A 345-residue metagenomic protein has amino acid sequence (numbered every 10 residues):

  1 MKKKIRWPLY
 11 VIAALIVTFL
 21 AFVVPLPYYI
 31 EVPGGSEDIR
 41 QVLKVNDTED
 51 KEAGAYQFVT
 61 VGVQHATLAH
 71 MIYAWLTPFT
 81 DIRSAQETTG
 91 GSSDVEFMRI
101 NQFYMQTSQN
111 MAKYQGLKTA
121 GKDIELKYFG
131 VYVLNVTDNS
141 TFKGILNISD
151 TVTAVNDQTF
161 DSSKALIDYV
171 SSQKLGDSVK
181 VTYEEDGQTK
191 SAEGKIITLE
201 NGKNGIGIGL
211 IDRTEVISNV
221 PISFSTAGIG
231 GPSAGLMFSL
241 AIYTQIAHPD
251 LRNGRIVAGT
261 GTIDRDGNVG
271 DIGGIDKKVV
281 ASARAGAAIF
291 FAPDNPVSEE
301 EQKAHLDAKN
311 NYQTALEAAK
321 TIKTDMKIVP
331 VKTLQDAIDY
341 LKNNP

Functional and structural regions predicted by a protein language model:
W7-P25: Hydrophobic membrane-insertion alpha-helices, especially the h-region of bacterial N-terminal signal peptides
V32, S36-D50, Q57-H65, G91-T137 (+2 more regions): PDZ/PDZ-like peptide-tail recognition elements
L117, F142, S149-V152, N156 (+6 more regions): Terminal peptide-recognition signature
A120, I167-L210, A315-D336, Y340-P345: PDZ-domain C-terminal substructure recognizer with occasional recognition of PDZ-binding tails
T137-F142, A227-M237, D266-V279, A285: Gly/Ser-rich catalytic serine loop of serine hydrolases
F142-L166, S282, G286-E299: Conserved PDZ fold ligand-binding element
D250-G273: Catalytic-site beta-strand/loop segments enriched in glycine and acidic/polar residues
G274-I328: Conserved structured catalytic cores and adjacent interaction surfaces of nucleotide-binding/hydrolyzing enzymes
